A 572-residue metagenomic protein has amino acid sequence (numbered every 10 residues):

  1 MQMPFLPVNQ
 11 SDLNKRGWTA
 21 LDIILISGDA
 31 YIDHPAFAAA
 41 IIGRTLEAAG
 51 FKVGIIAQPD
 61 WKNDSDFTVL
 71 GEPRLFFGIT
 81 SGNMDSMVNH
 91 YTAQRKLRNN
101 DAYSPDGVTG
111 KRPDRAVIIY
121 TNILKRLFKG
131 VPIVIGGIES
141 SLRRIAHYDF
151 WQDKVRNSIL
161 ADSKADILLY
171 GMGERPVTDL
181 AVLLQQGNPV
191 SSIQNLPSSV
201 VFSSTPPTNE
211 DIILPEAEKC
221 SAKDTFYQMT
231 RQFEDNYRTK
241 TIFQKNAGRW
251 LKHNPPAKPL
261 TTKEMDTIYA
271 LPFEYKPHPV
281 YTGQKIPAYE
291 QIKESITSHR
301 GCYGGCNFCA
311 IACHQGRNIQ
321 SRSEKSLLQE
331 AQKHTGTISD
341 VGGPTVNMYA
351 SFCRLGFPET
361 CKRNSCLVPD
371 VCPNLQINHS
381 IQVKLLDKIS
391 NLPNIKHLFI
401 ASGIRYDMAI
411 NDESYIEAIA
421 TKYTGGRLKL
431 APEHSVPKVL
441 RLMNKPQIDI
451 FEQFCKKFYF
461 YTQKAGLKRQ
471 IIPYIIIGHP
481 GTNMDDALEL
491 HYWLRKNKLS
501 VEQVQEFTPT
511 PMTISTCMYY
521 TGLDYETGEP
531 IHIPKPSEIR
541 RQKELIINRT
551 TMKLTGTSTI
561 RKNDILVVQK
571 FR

Functional and structural regions predicted by a protein language model:
Q2-A20, A30, Y227-R231, D235-S295: N-terminal [4Fe-4S]-dependent radical SAM core
L25-G28, I41, I55-I56, D60-W61 (+2 more regions): Conserved SAM/AdoMet-binding glycine-rich loop
I26-Y31, T282-A310, S339, T508: N-terminal pre-triad scaffold of radical SAM enzymes
A30, A38, A57-A247, H253 (+1 more regions): Glycine-rich beta-alpha loop elements in corrinoid/cobalamin-binding modules across cobalamin-dependent enzymes
K62, S191-D235, A257, R322 (+3 more regions): Terminal amphipathic helices with adjacent charged low-complexity linkers/tails
D85-Q94, L142-R144, E174-D179, S204-T205 (+8 more regions): Flexible glycine/acidic-rich beta-alpha junction loops that bind and position SAM and/or redox cofactors in anaerobic
D166, L327, L430, V504: Conserved, mostly hydrophobic/aromatic
S295-A310, N318-S321, S326, E330 (+2 more regions): Cysteine-centered iron-sulfur cluster-binding motifs in ferredoxin-type domains/subunits of redox enzymes
